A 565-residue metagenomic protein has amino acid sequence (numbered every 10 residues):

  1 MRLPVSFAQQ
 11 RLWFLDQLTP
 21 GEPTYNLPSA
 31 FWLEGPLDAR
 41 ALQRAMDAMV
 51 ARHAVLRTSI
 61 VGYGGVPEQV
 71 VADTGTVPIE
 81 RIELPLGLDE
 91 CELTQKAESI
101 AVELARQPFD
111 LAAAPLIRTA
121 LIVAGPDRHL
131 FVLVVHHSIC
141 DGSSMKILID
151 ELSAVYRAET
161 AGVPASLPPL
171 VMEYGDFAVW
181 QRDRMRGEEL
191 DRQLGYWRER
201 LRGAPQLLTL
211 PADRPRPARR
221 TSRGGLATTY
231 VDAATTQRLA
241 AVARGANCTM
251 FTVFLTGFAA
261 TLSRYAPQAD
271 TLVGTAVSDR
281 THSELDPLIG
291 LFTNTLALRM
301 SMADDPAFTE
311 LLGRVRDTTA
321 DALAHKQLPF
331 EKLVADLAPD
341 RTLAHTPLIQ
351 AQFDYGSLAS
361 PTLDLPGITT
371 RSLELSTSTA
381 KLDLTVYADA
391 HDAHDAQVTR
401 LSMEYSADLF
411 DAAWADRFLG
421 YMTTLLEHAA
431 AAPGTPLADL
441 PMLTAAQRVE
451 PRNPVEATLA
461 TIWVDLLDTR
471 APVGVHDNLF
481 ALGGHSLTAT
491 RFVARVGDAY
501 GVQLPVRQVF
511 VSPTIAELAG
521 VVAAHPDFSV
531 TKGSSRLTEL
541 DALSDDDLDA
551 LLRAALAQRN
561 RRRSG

Functional and structural regions predicted by a protein language model:
R2-G75, L88-R184, R192-Q193, E199-P211 (+3 more regions): Acyl-group handoff/entry surfaces in thioester-processing enzymes
A8-E34, Y63-L88, E103-L104, A113-R118 (+9 more regions): Acyl/amide activation-and-transfer machinery of modular secondary-metabolite enzymes
L15-T24, P168, L190-C248, A338 (+2 more regions): Flexible, P/S/T/G-rich "lid" or insertion loops adjacent to the active sites of thioester-utilizing
P20-N26, A54-V55, D127-R128, R182-L194 (+6 more regions): His-Asp-centered acyl/peptidyl-transfer active-site segments
L27, A45, V55, V134-H136 (+5 more regions): C-terminal lobe/hinge of AMP-binding adenylation domains
E34-R57, L133-D150, G225-P267, H282 (+6 more regions): Acyl activation and transfer enzymes in specialized metabolism, enriched for ANL adenylate-forming modules
S59-I60, L152-M172, R200-T209, A322 (+6 more regions): A short N-terminal helical cap/helix-turn-helix that marks the beginning of AMP-binding/adenylate-forming
V66-V70, T74, E173, E427-P436 (+2 more regions): Phosphopantetheine-dependent thiolation modules in NRPS/PKS and related acyl-activating systems
